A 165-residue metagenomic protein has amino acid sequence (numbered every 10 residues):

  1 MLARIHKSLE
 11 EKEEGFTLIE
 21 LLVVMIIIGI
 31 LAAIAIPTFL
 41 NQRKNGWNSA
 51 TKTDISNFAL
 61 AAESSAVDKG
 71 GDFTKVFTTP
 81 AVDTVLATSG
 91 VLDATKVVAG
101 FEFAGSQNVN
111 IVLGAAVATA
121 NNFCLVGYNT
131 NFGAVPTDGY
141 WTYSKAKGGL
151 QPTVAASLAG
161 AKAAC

Functional and structural regions predicted by a protein language model:
M1-F16: N-terminal leader/signal peptides at the extreme start of proteins
M1-L2, P37, F58: Mature, folded catalytic cores of secreted/periplasmic enzymes
H6, E20, S49, V82 (+1 more regions): Compositionally biased non-globular segments, especially hydrophobic aliphatic-rich helices of signal peptides
S8, K12, T38-I55, K69: Aliphatic-rich helix starts adjacent to a transmembrane/signal segment
K12-L40: N-terminal single-pass transmembrane signal-anchor helix
T17, D54-L60: Extracytoplasmic/periplasmic mature domains of Sec-exported, cell-envelope-associated bacterial proteins
E20, K44, F77: Solvent-exposed, flexible loop/coil residues
L60-C165: Periplasmic/extracellular, small/polar-rich flexible segments of pilin-like filament-forming proteins
